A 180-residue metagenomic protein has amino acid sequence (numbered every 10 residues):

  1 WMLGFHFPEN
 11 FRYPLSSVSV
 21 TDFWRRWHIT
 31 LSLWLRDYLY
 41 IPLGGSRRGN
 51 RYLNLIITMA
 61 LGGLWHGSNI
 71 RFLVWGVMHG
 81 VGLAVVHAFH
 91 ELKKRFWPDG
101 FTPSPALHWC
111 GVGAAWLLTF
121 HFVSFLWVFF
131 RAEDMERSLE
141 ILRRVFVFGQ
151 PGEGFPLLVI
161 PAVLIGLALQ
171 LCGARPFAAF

Functional and structural regions predicted by a protein language model:
W1-F180: Membrane-embedded transmembrane alpha-helical bundles that form the catalytic cores of multi-pass lipid-modifying
